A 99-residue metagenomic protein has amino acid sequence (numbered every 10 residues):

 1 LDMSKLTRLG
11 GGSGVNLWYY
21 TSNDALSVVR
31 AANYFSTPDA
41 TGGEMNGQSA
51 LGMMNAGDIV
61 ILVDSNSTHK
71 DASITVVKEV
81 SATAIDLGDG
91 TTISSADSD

Functional and structural regions predicted by a protein language model:
L1-S65: N-terminal low-complexity, intrinsically disordered "leader/linker" segments enriched in small/polar and basic residues
A25-S27, S67, A82, T92: Generic "edge-of-domain/loop-turn" microfeature
A32-F35, T75, D89-T91: Surface-exposed beta-strand edges and their flanking turn/coil or helix-capping segments
V60, V77, I85-L87: Hydrophobic beta-strand residues in large extracellular and virion-surface proteins
H69-T83: Short beta-strand-centered aromatic/proline hotspots
D86-D99: Glycine- and charge-enriched low-complexity intrinsically disordered segments
